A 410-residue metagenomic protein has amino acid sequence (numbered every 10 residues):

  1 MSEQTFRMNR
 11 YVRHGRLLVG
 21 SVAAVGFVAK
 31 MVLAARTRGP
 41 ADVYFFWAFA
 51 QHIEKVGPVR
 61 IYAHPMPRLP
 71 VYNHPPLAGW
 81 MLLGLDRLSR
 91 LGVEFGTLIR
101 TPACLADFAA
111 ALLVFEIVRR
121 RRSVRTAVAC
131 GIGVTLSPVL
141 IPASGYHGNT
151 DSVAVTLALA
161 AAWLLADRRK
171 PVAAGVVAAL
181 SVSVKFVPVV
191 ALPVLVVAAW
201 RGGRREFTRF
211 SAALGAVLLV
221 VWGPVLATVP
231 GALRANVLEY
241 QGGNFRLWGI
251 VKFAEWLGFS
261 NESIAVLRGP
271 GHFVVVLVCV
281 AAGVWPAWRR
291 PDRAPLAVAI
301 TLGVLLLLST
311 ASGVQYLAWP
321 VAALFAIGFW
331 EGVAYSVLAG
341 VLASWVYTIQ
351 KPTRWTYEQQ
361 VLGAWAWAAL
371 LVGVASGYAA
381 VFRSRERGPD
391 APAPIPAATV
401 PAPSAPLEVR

Functional and structural regions predicted by a protein language model:
S2-V237, N244, R268-R410: Multi-pass membrane glycosyltransferase architecture that uses lipid-linked
E239-H272: Membrane-lumen/periplasm interface segments of multi-pass, membrane-embedded glycan/lipid transferases
